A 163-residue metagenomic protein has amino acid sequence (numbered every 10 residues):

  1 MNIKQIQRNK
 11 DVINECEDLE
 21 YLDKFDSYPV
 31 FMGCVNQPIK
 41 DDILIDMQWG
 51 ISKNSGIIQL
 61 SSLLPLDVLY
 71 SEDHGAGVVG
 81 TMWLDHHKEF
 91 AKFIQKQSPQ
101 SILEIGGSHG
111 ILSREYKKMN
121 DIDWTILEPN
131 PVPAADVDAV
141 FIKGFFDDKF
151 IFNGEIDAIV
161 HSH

Functional and structural regions predicted by a protein language model:
M1-M82: N-terminal juxtadomain amphipathic helix that follows a signal peptide/anchor or precedes a small N-terminal auxiliary
I45-M47, A76-G77, D85, P129 (+1 more regions): Glycine-rich loops and low-complexity Gly/Arg-rich segments that provide flexible linkers or classic glycine-based
M82-E89, F93: A gly/proline- and charged-residue-enriched helix-loop-helix capping module
A91-H163: Conserved SAM-binding loop
